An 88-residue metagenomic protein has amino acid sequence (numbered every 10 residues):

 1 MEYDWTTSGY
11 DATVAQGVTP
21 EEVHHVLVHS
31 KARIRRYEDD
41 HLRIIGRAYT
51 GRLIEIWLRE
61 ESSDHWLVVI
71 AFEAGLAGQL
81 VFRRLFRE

Functional and structural regions predicted by a protein language model:
M1-E88: Ribonuclease/tRNase effector modules and their secretory precursors
